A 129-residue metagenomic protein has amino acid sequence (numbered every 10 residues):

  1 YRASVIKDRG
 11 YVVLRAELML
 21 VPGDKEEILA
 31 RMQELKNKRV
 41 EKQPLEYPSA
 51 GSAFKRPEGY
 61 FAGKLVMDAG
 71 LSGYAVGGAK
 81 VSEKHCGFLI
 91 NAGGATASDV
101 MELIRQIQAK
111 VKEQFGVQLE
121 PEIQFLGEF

Functional and structural regions predicted by a protein language model:
Y1-E102, K110, Q114, Q118-F129: Phosphate/pyrophosphate- and phosphate-bearing ligand-binding catalytic cores of soluble enzymes
